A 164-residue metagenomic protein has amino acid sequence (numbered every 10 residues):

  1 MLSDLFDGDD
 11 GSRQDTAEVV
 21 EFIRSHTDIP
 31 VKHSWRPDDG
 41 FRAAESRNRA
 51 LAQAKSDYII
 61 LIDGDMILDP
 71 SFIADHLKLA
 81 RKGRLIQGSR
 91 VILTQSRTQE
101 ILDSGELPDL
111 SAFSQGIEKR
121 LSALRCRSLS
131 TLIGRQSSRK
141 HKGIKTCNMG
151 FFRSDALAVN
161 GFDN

Functional and structural regions predicted by a protein language model:
M1-D38: Acidic donor-binding segment of Leloir-type glycosyltransferases
P37-A54, S71: Glycine-rich, basic loop-to-helix element that forms the pyrophosphate-binding segment of sugar-nucleotide handling
K55-S56, T146-N160: Conserved nucleotide-sugar donor-binding and metal-coordinating catalytic region shared by glycosyltransferases
I59: Short aromatic/hydrophobic "clamp" motif used to bind/position activated sugar donors
D63-I67: The conserved acidic donor/metal-binding loop of glycosyltransferases
S71-F113: Conserved donor NDP-sugar-binding/catalytic core segment of glycosyltransferases
E106-H141: Short, flexible, basic/aromatic active-site loop/helix in glycosyltransferases
I144, D163-N164: C-terminal catalytic/acceptor-binding lobe
